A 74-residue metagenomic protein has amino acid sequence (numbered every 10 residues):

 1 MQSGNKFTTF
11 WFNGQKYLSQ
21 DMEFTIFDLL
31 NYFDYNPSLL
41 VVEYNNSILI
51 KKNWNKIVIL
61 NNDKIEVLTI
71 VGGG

Functional and structural regions predicted by a protein language model:
M1-G73: Ubiquitin-like/PB1-type beta-grasp interaction modules and other compact soluble beta-rich domains
